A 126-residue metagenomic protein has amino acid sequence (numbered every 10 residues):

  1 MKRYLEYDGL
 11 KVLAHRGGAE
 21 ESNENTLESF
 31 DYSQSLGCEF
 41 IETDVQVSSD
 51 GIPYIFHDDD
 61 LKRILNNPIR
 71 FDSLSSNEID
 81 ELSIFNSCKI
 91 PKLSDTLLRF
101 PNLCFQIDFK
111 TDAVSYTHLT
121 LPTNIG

Functional and structural regions predicted by a protein language model:
M1-L119: Phosphate-group recognition and catalysis centered on beta-loop-alpha active-site segments
H118-G126: Single conserved hydrophobic/aromatic residue that forms the stacking wall/gate of nucleotide- or nucleobase-binding
